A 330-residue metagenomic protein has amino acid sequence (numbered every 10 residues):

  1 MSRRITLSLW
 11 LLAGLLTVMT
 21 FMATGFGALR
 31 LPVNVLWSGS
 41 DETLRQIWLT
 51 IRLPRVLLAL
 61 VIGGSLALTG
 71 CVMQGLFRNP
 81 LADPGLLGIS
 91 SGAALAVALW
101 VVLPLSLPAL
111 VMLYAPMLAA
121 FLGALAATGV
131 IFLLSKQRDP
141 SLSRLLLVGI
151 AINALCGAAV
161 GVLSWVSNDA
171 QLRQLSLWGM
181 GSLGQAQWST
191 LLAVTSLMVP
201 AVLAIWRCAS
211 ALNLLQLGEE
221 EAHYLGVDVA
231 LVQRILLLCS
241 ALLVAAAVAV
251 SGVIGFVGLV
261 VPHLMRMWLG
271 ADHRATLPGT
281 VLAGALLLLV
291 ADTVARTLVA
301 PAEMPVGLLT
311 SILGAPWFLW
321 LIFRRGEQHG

Functional and structural regions predicted by a protein language model:
M1-G330: Alpha-helical transmembrane segments in inner-membrane proteins
